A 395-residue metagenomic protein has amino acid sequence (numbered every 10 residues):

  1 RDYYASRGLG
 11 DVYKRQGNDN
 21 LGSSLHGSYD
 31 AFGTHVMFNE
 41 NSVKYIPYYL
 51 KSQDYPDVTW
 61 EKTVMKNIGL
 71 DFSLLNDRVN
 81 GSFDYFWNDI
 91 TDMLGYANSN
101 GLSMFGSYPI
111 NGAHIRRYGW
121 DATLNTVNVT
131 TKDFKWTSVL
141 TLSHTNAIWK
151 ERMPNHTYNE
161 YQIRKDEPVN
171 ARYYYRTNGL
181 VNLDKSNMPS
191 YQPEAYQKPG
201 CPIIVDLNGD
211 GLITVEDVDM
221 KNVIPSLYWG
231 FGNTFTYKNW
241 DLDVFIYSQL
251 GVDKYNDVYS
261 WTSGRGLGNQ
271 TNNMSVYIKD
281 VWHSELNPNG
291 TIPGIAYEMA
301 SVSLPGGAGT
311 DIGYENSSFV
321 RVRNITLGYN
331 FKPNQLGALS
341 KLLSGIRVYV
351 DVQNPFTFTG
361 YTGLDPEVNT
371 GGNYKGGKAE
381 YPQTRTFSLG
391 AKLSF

Functional and structural regions predicted by a protein language model:
R1, S6-R7, D11-Y174, G309-F395: Extracellular/periplasmic, surface-exposed regions of secreted and cell-surface proteins
N20-L25, I110-A113, V127-V223, K254 (+4 more regions): Conserved small-residue
E40-P47, L94-N98, I204-D210, G294-L304: Active-site-adjacent bridging/hinge elements
G69, T214-E216, Y228-F231: Short, hydrophobic/aromatic alpha-helical segments in well-folded domains
L74, I224-P225, P293-S303, P382: Proline-rich low-complexity regions
F86-T91, N100-L102, S248-V252, Y259-S263: Active/binding-pocket-proximal capping segment
V223-N256: Glycine-rich, aromatic-lined ligand/substrate-binding cores of catalytic and carbohydrate-binding domains
Q249-R347: Extracytoplasmic gating/loop element in the C-terminal half of outer-membrane beta-barrel translocons and assembly
